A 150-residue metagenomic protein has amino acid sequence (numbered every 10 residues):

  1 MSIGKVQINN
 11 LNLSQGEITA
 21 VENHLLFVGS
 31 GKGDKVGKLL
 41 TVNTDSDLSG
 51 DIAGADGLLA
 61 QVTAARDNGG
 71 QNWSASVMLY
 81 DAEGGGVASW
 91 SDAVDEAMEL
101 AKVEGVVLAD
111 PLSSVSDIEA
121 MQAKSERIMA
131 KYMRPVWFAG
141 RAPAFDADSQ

Functional and structural regions predicted by a protein language model:
M1-Q150: Surface-exposed assembly/interface segments
